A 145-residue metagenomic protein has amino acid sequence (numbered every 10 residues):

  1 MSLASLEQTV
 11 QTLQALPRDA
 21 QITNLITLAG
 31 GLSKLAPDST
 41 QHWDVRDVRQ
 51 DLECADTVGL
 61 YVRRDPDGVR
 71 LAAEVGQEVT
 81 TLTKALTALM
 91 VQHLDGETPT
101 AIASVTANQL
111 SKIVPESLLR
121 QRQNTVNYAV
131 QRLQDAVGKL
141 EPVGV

Functional and structural regions predicted by a protein language model:
M1-V48: Extended low-complexity intrinsically disordered regions
A29, H93-L94, L133, V137: Generic structural signal for hydrophobic core residues of well-folded globular domains
T40-V62: Structured beta-strand/loop patches that form or line metal/cofactor-binding pockets in enzymes
R63-T80, L94-D95: Conserved interaction-surface patches within small, structured recognition/assembly domains
T81-A85: Short Cys/His-based metal-binding microdomains
L86-T100: Alpha-helical support elements that line or immediately flank enzyme active sites and cofactor-binding pockets
T100, V105, Q109-V145: C-terminal binding/interaction regions
